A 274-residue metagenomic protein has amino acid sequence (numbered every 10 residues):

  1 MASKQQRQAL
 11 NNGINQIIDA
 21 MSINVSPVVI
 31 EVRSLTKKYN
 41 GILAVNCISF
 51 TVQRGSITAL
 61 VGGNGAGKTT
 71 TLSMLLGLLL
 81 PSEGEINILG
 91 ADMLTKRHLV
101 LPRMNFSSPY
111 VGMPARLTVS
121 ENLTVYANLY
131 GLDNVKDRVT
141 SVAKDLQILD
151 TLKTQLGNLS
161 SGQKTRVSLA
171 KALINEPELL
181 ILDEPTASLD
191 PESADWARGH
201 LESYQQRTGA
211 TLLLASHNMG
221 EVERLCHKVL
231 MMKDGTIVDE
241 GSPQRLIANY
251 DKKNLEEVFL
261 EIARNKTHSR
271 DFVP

Functional and structural regions predicted by a protein language model:
T124, N128-T151: Conserved ABC ATPase "signature" region
Q155-L159: Conserved ABC ATPase signature
E176: Conserved catalytic motifs of ABC-family nucleotide-binding domains
L180-E184: Catalytic Walker B motif of ABC-type/P-loop ATPase nucleotide-binding domains
D195-R207: Helical segment within the ABC ATPase nucleotide-binding domain
E240-G241: ABC ATPase "signature
